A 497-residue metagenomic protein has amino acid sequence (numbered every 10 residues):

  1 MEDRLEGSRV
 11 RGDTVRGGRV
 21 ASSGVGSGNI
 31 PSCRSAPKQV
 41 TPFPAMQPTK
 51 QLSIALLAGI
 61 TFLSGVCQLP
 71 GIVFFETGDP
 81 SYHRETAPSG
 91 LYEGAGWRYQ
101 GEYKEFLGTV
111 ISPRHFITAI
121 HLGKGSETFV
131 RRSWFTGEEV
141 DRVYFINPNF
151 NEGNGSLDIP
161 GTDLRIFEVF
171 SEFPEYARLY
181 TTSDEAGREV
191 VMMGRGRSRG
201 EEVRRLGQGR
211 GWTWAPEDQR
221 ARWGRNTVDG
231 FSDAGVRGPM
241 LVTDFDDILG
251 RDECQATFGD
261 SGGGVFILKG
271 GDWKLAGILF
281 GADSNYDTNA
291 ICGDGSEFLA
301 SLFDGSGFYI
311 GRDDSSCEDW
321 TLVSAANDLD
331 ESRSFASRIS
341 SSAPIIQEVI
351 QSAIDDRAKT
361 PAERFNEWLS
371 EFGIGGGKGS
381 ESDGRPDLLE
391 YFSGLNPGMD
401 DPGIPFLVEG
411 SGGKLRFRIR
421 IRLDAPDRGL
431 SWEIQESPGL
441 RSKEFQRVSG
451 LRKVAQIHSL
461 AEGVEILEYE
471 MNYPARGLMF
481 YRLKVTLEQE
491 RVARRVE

Functional and structural regions predicted by a protein language model:
A55-S64: Bacterial N-terminal signal peptides
C67-G71: Boundary at the C-terminal end of the N-terminal hydrophobic targeting segment
I72-Y99, K104-G123, D218, W223 (+1 more regions): C-terminal subregion of chymotrypsin/trypsin-like serine protease catalytic domains
S112-P113, I117-N154, D158-I159, E172 (+2 more regions): Catalytic-histidine neighborhood of serine endopeptidases, predominantly the chymotrypsin-like S1/PA family
H121-K124, F170-P174, R195-R199, G230-A234 (+7 more regions): Acidic glycine-/aspartate-rich tracts in secreted/extracellular proteins
F170-G259, A276-L299, D304: Chymotrypsin/trypsin-fold serine protease catalytic domain
A358-E497: Short, composition-biased motifs enriched in small/polar/acidic residues
